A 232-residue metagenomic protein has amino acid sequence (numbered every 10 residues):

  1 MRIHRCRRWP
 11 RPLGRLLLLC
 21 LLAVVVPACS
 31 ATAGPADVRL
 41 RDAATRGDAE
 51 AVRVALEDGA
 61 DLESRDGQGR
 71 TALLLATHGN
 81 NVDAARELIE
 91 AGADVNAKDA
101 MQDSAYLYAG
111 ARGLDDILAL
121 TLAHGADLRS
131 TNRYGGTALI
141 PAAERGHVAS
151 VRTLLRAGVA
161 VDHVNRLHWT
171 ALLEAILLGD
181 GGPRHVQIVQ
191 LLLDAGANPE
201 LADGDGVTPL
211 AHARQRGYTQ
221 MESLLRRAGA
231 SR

Functional and structural regions predicted by a protein language model:
P27-A28: C-terminal motif of bacterial Sec signal peptides marking the signal peptidase cleavage site
T32-T71, L75: N-terminal segments that cap or nucleate solenoid repeat domains
D42-G47, L75-N81, Y108-L114, P141-H147 (+2 more regions): Ankyrin repeat A-helix N-terminal signature
D48-L56, N81-I89, L114-L122, H147-L155 (+2 more regions): Ankyrin repeat structural motif
P199-R232: Leucine-rich solenoid repeat scaffolds
